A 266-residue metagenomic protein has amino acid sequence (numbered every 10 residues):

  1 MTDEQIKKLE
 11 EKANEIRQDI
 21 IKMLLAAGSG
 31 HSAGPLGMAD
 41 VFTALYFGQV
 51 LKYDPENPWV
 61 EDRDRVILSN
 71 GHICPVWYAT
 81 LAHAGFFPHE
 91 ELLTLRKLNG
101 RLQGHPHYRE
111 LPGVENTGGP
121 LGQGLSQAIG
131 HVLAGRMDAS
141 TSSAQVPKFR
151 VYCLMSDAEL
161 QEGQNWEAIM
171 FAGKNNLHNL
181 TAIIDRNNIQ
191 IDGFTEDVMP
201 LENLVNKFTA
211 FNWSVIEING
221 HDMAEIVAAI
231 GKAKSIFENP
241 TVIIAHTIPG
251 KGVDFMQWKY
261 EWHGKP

Functional and structural regions predicted by a protein language model:
M1-I16: N-terminal hydrophobic or amphipathic helices/low-complexity stretches enriched in small/hydrophobic/Pro/Gly
K12-S29, D185-N187: N-terminal capping segment at the start of a domain
I20-M23, P35-S142, V146-K174: Cofactor-binding active-site loop characterized by glycine-rich and histidine/acidic residues
D64-V66, F149-C153, L180, F237-T247: Generic beta-sheet signal
A79-T80, H107, Q164-W166, D192-E196 (+2 more regions): Short acidic, glycine/serine/threonine-rich loops at helix termini
V146, M223-P266: Glycine/aspartate-rich loop-and-adjacent alpha/beta segment that forms the canonical ThDP
P147-F149, E196-A229: Conserved thiamine diphosphate
E162-N187, V242-I244: A short alpha/beta connector and helix-capping loop motif
